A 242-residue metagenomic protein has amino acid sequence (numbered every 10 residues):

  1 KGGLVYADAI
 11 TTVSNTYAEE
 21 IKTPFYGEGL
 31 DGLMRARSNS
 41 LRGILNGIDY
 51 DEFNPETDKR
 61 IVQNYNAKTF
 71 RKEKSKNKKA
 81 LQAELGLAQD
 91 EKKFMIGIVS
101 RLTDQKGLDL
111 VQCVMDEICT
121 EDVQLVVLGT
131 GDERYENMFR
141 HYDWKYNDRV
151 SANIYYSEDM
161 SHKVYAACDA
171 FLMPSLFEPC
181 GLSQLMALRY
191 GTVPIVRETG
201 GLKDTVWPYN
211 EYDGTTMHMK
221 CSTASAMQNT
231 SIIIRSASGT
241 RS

Functional and structural regions predicted by a protein language model:
K1-S242: Catalytic cores of nucleotide-sugar-dependent glycosyltransferases that transfer UDP/GDP/TDP-activated
